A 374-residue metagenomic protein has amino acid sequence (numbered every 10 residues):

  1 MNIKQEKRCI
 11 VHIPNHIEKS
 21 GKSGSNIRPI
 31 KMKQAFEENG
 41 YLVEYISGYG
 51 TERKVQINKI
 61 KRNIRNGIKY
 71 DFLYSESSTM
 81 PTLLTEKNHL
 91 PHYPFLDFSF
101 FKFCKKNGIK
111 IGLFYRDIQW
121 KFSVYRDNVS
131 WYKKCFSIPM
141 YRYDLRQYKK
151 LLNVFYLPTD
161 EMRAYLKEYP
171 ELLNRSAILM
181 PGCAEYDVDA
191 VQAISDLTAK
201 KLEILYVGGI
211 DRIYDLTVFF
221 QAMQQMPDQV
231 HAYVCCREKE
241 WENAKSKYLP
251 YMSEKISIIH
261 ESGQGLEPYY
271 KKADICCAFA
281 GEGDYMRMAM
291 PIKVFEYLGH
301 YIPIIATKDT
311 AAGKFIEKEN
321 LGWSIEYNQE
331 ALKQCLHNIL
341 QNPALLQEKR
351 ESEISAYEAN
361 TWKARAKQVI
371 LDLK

Functional and structural regions predicted by a protein language model:
S23-I27, Y327-Q329, Q341-L373: A charged, aromatic-enriched C-terminal amphipathic alpha-helix characteristic of glycosyltransferases across folds
F72-Y74, F101-S137, M180: Active-site proximal beta-strand in glycosyltransferases
F95-K106, K121, K134-F155: Membrane-proximal helix-turn-helix segments that form the acceptor-binding/catalytic region of lipid-linked
L145-R146, K150-V191: Donor nucleotide-sugar binding/catalytic pocket of nucleotide-sugar-dependent glycosyltransferases
I194-Y214, F220-P227, A232-V234: Conserved donor-binding/catalytic core segment of Leloir-type glycosyltransferases
Y214, L266-Y269, D274-E296, A306-K314: Nucleotide-sugar-dependent
C236, E242-K272: Nucleotide-activated donor-binding/catalytic signature segment of Leloir-type glycosyltransferases, i.e., the conserved
G313-H337: Change "using UDP/GDP/dTDP sugars" to "using nucleotide sugars
